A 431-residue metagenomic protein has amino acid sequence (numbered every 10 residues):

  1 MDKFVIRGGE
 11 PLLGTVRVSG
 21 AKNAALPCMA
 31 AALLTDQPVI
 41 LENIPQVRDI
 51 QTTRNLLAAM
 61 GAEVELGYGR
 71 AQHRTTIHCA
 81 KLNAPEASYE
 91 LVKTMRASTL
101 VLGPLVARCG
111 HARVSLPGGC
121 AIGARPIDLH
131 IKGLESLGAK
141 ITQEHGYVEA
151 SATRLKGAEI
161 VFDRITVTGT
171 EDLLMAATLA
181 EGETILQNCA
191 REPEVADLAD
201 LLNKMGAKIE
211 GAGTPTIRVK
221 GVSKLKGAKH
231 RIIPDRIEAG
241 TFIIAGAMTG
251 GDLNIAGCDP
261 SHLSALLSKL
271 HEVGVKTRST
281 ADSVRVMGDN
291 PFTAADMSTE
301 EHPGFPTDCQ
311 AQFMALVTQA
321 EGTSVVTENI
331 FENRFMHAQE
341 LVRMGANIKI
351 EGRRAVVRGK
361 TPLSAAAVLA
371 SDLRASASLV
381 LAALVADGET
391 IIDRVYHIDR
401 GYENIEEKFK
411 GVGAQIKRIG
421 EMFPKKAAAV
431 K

Functional and structural regions predicted by a protein language model:
M1-K431: Short, structured segments at the rim of ligand-binding sites
